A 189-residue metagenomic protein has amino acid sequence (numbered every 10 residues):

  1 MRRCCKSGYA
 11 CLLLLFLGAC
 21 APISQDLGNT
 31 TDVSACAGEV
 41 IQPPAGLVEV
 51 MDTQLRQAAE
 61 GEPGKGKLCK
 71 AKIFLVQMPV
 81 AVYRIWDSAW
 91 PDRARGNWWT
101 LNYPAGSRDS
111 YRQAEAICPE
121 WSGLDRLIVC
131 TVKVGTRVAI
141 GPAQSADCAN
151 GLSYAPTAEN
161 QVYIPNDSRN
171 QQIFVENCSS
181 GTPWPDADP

Functional and structural regions predicted by a protein language model:
M1-C11: Bacterial N-terminal signal peptides that target proteins for export
Y9-L14, D52: Generic N-terminal initiation segments characterized by hydrophobic and/or small/turn-forming residues
A10, S88-A89, F174: Alpha-helical interaction segments
F16-A19: C-terminal motif of bacterial Sec signal peptides marking the signal peptidase cleavage site
P22-K67, R93-G96, G106-P189: Conserved NAD+-utilizing ADP-ribose enzyme module
E60-W98: Glycine-rich loop/turn
N102: Short, conserved phosphate/pyrophosphate- and ester-handling motifs at nucleotide-, phospho-/glycolipid
